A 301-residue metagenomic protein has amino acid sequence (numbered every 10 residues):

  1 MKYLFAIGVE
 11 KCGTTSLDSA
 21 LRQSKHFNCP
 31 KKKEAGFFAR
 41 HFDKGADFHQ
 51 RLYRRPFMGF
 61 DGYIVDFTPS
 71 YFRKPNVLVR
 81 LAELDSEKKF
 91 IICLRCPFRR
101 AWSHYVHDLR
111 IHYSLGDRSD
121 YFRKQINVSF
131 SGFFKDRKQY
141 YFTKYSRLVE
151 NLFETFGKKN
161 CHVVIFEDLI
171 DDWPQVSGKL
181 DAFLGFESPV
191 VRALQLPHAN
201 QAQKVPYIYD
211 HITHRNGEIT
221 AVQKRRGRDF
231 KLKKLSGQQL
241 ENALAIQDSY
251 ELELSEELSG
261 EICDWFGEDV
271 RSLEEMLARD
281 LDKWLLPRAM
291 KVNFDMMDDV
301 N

Functional and structural regions predicted by a protein language model:
M1-N301: Anion-recognition interface
